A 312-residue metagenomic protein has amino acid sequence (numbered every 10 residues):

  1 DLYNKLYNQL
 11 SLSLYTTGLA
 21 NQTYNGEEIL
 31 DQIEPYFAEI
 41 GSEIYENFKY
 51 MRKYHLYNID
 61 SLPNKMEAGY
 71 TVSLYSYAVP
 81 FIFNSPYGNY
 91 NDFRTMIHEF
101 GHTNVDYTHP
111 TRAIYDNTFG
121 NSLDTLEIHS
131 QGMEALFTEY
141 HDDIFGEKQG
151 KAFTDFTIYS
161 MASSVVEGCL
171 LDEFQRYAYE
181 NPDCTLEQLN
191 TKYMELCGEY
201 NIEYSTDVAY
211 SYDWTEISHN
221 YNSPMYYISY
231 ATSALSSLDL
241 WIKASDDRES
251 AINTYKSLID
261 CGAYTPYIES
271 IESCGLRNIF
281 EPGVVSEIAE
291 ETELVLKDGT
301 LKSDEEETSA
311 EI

Functional and structural regions predicted by a protein language model:
D1-F81, R277: Contiguous, non-catalytic segments that form substrate-binding/exosite surfaces or channel walls
K5-L10, M96, N104, D143-I144 (+3 more regions): C-terminal, non-catalytic "cap/extension" segments appended to globular domains
L12-A20, S42, Y77-Y90, H109-N121 (+2 more regions): Glycine- and acidic
P35-E43, V72, H102, D106-A113 (+1 more regions): Conserved helix-loop functional segments at active or binding sites
N84-P110, E127-S130, A135, F174 (+1 more regions): Active-site recognition of the HExxH zinc-binding catalytic motif
N84-Y87, N104-N117, E134-F137, N181 (+2 more regions): ATPase nucleotide-binding head domains, primarily ABC-like/P-loop NTPase cores
H109-P110, G120-Q149, T157-Y159, S163 (+1 more regions): Post-HExxH zinc-binding segment in Zn-dependent metallohydrolases
T308-I312: Non-Sec secretion/translocation targeting segments of pathogen effectors
